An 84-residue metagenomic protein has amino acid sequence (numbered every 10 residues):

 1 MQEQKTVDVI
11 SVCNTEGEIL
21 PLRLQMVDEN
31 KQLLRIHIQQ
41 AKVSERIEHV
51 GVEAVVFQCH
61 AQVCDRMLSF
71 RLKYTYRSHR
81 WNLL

Functional and structural regions predicted by a protein language model:
M1-L84: Cysteine-centric segments in proteins
